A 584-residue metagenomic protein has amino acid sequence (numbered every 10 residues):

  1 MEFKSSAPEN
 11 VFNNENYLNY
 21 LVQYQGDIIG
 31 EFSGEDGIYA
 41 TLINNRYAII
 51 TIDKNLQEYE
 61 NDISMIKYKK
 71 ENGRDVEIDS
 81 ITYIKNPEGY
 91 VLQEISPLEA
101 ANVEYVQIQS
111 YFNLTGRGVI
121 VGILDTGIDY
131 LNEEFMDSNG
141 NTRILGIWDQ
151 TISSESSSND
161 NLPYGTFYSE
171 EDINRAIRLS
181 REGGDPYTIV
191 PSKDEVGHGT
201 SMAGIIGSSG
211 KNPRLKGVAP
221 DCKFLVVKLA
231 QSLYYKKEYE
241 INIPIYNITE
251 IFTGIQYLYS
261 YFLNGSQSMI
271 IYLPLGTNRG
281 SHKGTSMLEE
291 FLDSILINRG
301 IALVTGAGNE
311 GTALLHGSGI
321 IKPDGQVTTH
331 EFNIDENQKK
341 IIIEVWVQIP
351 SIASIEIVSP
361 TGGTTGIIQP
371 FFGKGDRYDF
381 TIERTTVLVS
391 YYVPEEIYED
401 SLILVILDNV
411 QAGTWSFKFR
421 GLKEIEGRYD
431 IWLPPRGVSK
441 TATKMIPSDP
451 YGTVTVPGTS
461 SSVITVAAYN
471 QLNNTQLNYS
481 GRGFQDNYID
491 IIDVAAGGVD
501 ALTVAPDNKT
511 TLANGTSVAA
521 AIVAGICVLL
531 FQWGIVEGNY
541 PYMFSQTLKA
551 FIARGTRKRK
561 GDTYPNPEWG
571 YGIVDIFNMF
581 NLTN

Functional and structural regions predicted by a protein language model:
M1-N10, E15-N16, Y20, Y24-I120 (+6 more regions): Autoinhibitory propeptides
Y83-G89, T253-K283, G306, L422: Short acidic, glycine-rich surface-loop motifs adjacent to enzyme active sites
Q109-N247, K339, P350-S351, S460-S462 (+3 more regions): Subtilisin-like serine protease catalytic core
Q150-S153, L162-D172, L314-L402, F419-R420 (+1 more regions): Extracellular S/T/G-rich loop segment that most often corresponds to the catalytic His/Ser-adjacent loop
A203-I206, L225-S232, Y259-M269, L275 (+3 more regions): Hydrolase catalytic cores
I270-I271, L288-P323, I573, N581: Catalytic cores of secreted or luminal carbohydrate-active enzymes
K339-I341, L407-K423: Noncatalytic modules at the cell exterior or secretory-pathway interfaces, chiefly beta-strand-rich lectin/adhesion
E424-R436: Edge beta-strands of jelly-roll/beta-sandwich modules across compartments, strongly enriched in secreted/luminal
